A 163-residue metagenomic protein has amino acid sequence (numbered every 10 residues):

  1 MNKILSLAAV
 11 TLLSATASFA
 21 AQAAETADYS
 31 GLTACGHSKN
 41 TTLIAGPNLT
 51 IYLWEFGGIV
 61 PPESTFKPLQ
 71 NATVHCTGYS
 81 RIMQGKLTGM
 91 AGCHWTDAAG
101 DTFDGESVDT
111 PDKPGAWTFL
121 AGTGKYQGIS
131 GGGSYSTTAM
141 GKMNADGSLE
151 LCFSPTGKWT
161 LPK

Functional and structural regions predicted by a protein language model:
M1-A8: Bacterial N-terminal signal peptides that target proteins for export
A8-T16: Bacterial N-terminal signal peptides
Q22-K163: Beta-strand-enriched cores of mature, soluble protein domains
